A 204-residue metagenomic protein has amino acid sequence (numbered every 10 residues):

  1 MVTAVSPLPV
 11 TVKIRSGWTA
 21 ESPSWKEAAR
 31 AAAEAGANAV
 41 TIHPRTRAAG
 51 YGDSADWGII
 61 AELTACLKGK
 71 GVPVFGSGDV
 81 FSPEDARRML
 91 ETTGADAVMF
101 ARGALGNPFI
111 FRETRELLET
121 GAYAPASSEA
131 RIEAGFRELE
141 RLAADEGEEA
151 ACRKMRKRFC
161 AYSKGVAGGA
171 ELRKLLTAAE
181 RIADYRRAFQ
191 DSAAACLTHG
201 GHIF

Functional and structural regions predicted by a protein language model:
M1-F204: Flavin-dependent oxidoreductase catalytic cores
